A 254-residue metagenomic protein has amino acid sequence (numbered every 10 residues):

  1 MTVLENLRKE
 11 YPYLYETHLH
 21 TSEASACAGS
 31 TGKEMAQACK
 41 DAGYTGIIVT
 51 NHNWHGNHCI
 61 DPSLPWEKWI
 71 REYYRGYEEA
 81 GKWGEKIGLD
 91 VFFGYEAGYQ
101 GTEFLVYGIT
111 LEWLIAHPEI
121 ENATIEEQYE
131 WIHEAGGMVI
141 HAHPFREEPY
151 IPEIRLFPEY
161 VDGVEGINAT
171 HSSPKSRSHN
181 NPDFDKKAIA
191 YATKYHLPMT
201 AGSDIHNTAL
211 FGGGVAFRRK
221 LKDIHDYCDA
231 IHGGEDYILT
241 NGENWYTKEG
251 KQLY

Functional and structural regions predicted by a protein language model:
M1-T17, T21, G32-Q37, Q100-W113 (+3 more regions): Charged catalytic cores and adjacent phosphate/nucleic-acid-binding surfaces used for phosphate/nucleic-acid chemistry
M1-Y99, E159, N207-A209: An N-terminally biased module of ancient metal coordination in phosphate/nucleic-acid-related enzymes
S25-S30, D61, A116-E119, S176-H179: Short, solvent-exposed loop/turn segments at secondary-structure boundaries
I47-V49, I140-H141, E165: Conserved beta-strand positions in the central sheet of alpha/beta enzyme cores
H52, P144, A169: Flexible loop residues that form catalytic and substrate-binding hotspots at small-molecule/glycan-binding clefts
W66-E67, E112-P118: Glycine-rich tight-turn/loop motif centered on a GG-T
P118-E148: Internal catalytic-core helix/loop-beta-alpha segment that presents or stabilizes conserved functional determinants
